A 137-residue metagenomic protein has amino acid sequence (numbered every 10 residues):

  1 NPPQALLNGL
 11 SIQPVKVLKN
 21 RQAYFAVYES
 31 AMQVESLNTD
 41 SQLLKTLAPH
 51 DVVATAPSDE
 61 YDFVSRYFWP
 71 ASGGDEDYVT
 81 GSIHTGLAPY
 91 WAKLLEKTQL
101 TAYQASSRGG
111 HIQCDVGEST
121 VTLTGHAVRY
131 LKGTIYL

Functional and structural regions predicted by a protein language model:
N1-L137: Active-site proximal loop and beta-alpha junction motif in alpha/beta enzyme cores
